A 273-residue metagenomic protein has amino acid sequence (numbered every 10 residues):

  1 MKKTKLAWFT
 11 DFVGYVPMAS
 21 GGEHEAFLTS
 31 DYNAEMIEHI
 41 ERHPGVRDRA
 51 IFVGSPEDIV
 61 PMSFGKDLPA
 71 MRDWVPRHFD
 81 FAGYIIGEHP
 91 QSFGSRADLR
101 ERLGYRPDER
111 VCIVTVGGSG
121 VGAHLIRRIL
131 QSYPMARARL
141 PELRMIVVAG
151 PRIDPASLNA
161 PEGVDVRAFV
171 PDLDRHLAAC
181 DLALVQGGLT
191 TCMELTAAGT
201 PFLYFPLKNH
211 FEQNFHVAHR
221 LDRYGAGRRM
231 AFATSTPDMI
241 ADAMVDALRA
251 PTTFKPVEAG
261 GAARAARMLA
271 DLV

Functional and structural regions predicted by a protein language model:
M1-M18, A50: Active-site proximal beta-strand in glycosyltransferases
K2-K3, D73-W74, I153-E162, L195: Short loop/helix-cap segments at secondary-structure boundaries that form the rim of catalytic
P17-S20, H24-G120, A149-R152: A nucleotide-sugar donor-handling region in carbohydrate enzymes
F64-D67, D154-A156, T191-C192, F211-A218: Short, glycine/polar-rich helix-capping loops at beta-to-alpha or helix-loop-helix junctions that flank or form
G65, Y84-L182, A233: Donor-nucleotide binding loops and adjacent catalytic segments primarily of GT-B fold Leloir glycosyltransferases
D172-H216: A donor-sugar binding/catalytic signature common to diverse glycosyltransferases and related nucleotide-sugar
H210-A243: Change "using UDP/GDP/dTDP sugars" to "using nucleotide sugars
A241-V273: C-terminal amphipathic helix plus adjacent low-complexity, charged tail appended to glycosyltransferase catalytic
